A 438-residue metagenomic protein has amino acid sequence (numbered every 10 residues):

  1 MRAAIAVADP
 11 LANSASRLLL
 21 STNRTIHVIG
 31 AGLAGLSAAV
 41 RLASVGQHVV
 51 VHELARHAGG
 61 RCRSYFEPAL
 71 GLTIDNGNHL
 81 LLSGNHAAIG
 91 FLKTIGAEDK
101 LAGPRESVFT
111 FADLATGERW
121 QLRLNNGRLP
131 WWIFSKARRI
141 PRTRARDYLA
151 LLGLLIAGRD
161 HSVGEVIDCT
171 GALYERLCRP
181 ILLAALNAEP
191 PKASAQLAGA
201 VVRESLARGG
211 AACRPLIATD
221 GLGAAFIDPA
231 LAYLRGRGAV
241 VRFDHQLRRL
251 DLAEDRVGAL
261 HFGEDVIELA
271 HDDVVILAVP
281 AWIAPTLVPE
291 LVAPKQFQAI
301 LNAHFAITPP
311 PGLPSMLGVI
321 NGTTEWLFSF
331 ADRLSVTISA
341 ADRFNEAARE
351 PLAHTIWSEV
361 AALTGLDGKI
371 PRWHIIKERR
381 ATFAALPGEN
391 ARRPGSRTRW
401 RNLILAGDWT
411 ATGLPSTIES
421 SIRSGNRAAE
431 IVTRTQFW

Functional and structural regions predicted by a protein language model:
M1-I26, S44-V45: Extreme N-terminal leader/targeting segments of oxidoreductases
R2-D9, H245-G365: Mid-domain catalytic core of redox enzymes that form a hydrophobic substrate pocket/lid adjacent to a catalytic redox
R2-N13, R123-N125, L327-W438: Conserved flavin/dinucleotide-binding core of flavoenzymes
R24-V51: N-terminal Rossmann-like FAD-binding beta1-loop-alpha1 element of flavoenzymes
A43-P68: Glycine-rich FAD pyrophosphate-binding loop
C62-G84, L151-L152: Glycine-rich active-site loop/strand segments that organize a redox cofactor
G84-R203, A212: Mobile amphipathic helical/loop "lid" adjacent to a hydrophobic cofactor/ligand pocket
V201-G263: Helical element adjacent to the flavin cofactor pocket in flavoenzyme catalytic cores
